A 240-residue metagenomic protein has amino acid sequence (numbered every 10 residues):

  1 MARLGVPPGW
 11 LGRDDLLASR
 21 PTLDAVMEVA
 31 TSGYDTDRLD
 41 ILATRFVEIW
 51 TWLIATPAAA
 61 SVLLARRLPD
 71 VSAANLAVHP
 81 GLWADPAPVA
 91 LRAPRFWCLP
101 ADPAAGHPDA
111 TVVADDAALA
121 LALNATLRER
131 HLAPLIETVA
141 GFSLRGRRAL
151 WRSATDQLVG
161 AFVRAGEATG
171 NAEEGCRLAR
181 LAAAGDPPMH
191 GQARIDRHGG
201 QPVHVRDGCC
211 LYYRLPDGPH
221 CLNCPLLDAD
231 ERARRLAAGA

Functional and structural regions predicted by a protein language model:
M1-P21: A eukaryotic "domain-start" boundary segment
D14-L16, R20-G200: Hydrophobic, aromatic-lined core segments that form the binding pocket/scaffold for planar heteroaromatic ligands
E167-G170, E174-A240: Cys/His-clustered metal-coordination modules, chiefly Zn-binding fingers
